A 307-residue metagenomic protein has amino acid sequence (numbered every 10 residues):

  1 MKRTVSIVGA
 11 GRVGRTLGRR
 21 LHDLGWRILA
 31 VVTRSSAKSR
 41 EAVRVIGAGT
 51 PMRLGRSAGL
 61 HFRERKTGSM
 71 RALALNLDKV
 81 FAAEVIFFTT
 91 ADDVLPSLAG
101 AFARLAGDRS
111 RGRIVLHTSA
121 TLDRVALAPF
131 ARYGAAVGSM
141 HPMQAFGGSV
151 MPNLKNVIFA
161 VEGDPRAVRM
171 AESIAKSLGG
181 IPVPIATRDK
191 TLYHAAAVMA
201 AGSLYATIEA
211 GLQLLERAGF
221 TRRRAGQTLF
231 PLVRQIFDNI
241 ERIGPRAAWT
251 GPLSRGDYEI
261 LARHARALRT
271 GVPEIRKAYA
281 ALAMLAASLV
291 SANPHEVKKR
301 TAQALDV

Functional and structural regions predicted by a protein language model:
M1-L77, F81: NAD(P)+-binding Rossmann beta1-loop-alpha1 motif at the extreme N-terminus of oxidoreductases
M1-T4, G112, N156: Phosphate-coordination loops involved in phosphoryl transfer and adenosine-cofactor binding
K2, Q227-V307: NAD(P)-dependent Rossmann-like dehydrogenase/reductase catalytic/cofactor-binding core
R15, R19, D23, R44 (+6 more regions): Short, well-ordered alpha-helices that flank and scaffold nucleotide-derived cofactor binding pockets
L29-T33, V115-T118, F159-E162: Short, hydrophobic beta-strand segments that form beta-sheet elements in well-ordered domains
S36, S69-V150: Rossmann-like NAD(P)(H) cofactor-binding subdomain of soluble oxidoreductases
R40-V45, G49, F130, G134-A135 (+1 more regions): Internal alpha-helical scaffold of NAD(P)-dependent oxidoreductase catalytic cores
